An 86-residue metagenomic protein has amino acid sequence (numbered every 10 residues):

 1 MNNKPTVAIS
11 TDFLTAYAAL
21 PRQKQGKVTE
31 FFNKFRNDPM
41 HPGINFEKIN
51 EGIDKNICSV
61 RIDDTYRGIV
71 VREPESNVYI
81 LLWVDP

Functional and structural regions predicted by a protein language model:
M1-T11, T15, I57-P86: Enriched for short, Lys/Arg-rich terminal
N3-V7, P21-Q25, R36, G52-N56 (+1 more regions): Alpha-helical interaction segments
S10, Q23, E47-G52, T65: Surface-exposed loop/turn and secondary-structure junction residues enriched for glycine/proline
F13-P42: N-terminal first-folded block
K27-T29, D38, K55-N56, I80-L82: Alpha-helix boundary/interfacial micro-motifs
V28, F32, G43, N50 (+3 more regions): Residue-level detector of alpha-helical recognition elements and their boundaries
K34-V60: A short, surface-exposed loop/turn module that caps and links secondary-structure elements
